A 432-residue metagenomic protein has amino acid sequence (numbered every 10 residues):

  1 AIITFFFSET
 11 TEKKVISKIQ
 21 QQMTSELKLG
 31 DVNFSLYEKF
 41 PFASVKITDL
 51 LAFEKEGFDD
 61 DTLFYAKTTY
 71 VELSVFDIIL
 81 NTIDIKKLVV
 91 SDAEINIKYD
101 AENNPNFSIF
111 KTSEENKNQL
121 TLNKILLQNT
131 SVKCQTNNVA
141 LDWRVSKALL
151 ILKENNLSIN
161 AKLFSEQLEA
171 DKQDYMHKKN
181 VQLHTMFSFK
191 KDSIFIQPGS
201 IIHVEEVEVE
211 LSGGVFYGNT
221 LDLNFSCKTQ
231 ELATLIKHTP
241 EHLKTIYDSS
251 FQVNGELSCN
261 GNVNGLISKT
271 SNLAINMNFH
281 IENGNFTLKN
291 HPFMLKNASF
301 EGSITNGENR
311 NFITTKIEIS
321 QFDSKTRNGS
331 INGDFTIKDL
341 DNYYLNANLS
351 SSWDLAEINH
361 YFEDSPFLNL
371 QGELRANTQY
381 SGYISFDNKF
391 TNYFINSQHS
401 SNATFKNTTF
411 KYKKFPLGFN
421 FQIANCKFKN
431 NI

Functional and structural regions predicted by a protein language model:
A1-E26: N-terminal type II signal-anchor transmembrane helix that functions as the membrane-insertion/stop-transfer segment
Q21-I47: Short extracytoplasmic
M23, P41, D60, Y65 (+15 more regions): Repetitive beta-strand solenoid architecture
T24-G30, G57-L73, E102, T136-L150 (+9 more regions): Amphipathic hydrophobic-ligand
S25, F42-S44, T48-S158, E166 (+6 more regions): Secondary-structure transition motifs
G30-V32, T48-F53, A93-I95, Q128-K133 (+6 more regions): Generic short beta-strand segments
D49, F107-F110, L126-Q128, K162-F164 (+8 more regions): Flexible, solvent-exposed coil segments and beta strand-coil junctions, predominantly the extracellular/periplasmic
L127-V132, I194-I201, T314-F322, T409 (+1 more regions): Transmembrane beta-strand segments that form the barrel wall of outer-membrane beta-barrel proteins
